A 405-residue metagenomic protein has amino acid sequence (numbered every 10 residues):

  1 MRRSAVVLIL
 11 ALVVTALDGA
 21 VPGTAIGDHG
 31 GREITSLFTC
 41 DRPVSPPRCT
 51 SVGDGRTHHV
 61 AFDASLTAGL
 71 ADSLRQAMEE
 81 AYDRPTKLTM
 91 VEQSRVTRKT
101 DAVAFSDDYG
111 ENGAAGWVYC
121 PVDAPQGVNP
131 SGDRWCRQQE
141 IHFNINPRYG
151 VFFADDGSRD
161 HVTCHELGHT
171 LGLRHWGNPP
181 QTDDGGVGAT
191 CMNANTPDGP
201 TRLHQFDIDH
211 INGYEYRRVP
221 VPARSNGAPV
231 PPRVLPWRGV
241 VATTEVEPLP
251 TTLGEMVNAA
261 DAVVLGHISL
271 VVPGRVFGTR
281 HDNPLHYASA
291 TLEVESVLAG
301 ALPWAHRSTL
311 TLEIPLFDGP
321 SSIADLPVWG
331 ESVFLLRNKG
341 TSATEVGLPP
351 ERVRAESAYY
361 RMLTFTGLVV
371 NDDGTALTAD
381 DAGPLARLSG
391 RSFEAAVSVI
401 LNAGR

Functional and structural regions predicted by a protein language model:
M1-G27, A228: Secretory targeting and sorting signals
L17-G69, P220: Disordered inhibitory propeptide/activation segment of secreted metzincin zinc metalloprotease zymogens, centered on
D28, Q139-I141, R148, S158 (+1 more regions): Metalloprotease/metallohydrolase-associated module, dominated by Zn2+-dependent proteases
A71-T182: Metzincin-family zinc-dependent endopeptidase catalytic domain
P222-V240, N283, F317-R405: Netrin-like (NTR/C345C) domain of secreted extracellular proteins
V241-A259: Short boundary/loop segments of OB/S1/cold-shock single-stranded nucleic-acid-binding domains
G266-I268: Conserved hydrophobic positions within beta-strands
G278-I314: OB-fold (S1/OB) nucleic-acid-binding surfaces
